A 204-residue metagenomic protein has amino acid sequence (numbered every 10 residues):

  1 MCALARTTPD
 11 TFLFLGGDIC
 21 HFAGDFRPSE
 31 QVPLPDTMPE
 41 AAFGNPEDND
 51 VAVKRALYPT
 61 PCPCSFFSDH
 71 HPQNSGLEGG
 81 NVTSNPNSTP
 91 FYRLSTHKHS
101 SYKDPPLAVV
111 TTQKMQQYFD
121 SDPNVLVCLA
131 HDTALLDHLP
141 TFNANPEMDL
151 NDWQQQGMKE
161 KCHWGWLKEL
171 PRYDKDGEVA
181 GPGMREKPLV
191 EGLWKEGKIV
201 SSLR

Functional and structural regions predicted by a protein language model:
M1-P9: Core dinuclear metal-dependent hydrolase active-site scaffold
P9-R204: Cap/insert and terminal regions of metallo-dependent hydrolase folds
